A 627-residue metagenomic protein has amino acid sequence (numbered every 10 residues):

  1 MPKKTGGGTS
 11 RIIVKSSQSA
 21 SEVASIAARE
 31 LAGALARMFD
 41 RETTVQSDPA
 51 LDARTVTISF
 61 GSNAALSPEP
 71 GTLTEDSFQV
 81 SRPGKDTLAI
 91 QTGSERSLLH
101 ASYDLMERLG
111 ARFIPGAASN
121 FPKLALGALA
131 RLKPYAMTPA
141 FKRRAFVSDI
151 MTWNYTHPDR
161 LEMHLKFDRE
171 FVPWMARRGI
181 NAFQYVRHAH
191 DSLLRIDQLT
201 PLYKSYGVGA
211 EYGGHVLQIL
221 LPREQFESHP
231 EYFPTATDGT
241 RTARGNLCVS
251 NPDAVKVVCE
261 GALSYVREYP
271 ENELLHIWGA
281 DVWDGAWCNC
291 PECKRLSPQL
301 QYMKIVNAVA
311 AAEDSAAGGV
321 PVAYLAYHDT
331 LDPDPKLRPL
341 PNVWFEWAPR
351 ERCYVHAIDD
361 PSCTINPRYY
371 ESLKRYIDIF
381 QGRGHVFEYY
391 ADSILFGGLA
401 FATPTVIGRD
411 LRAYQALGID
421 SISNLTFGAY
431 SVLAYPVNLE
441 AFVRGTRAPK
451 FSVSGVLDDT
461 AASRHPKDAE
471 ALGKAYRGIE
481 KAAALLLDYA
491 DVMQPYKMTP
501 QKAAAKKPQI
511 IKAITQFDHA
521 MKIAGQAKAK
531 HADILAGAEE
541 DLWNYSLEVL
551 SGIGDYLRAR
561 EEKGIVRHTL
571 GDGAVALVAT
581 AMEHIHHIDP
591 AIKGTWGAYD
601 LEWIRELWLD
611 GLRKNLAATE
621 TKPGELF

Functional and structural regions predicted by a protein language model:
M1-S81, S119, L124-T138: Acidic, contiguous N-terminal accessory segments
K15-S19, S59-A64, Q91-G93, S148-M151 (+5 more regions): Structural motif
S21-V23, L66-P68, L99, N154-H157 (+1 more regions): Short, solvent-exposed loop/turn elements at domain surfaces
A27-E30, A34-A36, L73-E271, V282-M303 (+3 more regions): Feature activates predominantly on carbohydrate-active enzymes
V45-I58, L193-D197, T330-P333, I394-L395 (+1 more regions): Beta-rich nucleic-acid/ligand-interaction surfaces
V45-S47, Y212, Y324, V386: A structural preference for short, hydrophobic beta-strand core positions in alpha/beta folds
L132-Y135, K256, R267, C293-F627: Substrate-binding groove of N-acetylhexosamine-processing glycoside hydrolases
